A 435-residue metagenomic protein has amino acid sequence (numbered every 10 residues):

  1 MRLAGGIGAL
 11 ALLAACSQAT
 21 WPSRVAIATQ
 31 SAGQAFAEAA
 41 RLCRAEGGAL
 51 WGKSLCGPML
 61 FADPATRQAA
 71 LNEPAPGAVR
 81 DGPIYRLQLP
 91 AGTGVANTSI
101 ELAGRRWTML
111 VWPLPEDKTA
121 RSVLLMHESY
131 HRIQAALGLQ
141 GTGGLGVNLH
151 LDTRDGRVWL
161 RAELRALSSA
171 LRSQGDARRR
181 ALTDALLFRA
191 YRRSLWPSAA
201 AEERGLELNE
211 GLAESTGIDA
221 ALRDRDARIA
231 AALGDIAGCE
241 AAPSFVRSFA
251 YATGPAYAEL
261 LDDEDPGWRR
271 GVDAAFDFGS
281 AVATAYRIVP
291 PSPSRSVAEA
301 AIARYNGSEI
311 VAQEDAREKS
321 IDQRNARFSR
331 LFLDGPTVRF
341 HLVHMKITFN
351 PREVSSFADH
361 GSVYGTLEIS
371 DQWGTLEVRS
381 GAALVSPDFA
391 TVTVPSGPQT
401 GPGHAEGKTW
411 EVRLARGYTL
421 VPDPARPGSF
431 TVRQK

Functional and structural regions predicted by a protein language model:
T20-P83, W107, A213, T366 (+1 more regions): N-terminal mature-domain "stem" immediately C-terminal to a signal peptide or N-terminal signal-anchor/transmembrane
R67, A136-R193, A199, E203-I229: Post-HExxH zinc-binding segment in Zn-dependent metallohydrolases
A78, P83-G104: Catalytic zinc-binding patch centered on the HExxH motif and its immediate surroundings that defines zinc-dependent
L110-L125: Short pre-active-site segment immediately N-terminal to the catalytic Zn-binding motif
V123-A136: Active-site recognition of the HExxH zinc-binding catalytic motif
P197-A227, I236-S296: Active-site-proximal alpha-helical
R270-K435: Non-catalytic terminal regions of proteins
